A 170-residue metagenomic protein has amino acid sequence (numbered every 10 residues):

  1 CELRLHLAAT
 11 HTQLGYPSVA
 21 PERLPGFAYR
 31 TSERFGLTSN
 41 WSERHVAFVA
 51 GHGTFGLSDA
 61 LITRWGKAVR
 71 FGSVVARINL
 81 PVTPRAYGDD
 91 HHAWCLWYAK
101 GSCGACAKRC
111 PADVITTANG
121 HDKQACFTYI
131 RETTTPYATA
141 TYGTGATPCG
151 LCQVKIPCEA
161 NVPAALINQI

Functional and structural regions predicted by a protein language model:
C1-I170: Catalytic cores of enzyme domains
